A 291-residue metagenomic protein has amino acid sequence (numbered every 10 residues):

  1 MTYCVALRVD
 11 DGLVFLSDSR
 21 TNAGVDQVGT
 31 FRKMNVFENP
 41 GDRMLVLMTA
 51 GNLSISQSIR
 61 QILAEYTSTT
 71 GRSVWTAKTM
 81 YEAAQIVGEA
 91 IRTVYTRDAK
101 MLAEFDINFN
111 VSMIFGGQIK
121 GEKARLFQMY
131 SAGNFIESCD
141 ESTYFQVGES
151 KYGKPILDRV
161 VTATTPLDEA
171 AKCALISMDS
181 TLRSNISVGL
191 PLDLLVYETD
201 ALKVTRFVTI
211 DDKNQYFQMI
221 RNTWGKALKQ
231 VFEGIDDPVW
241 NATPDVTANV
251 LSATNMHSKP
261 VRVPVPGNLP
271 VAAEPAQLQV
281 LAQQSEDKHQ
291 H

Functional and structural regions predicted by a protein language model:
M1, L7-R8, V14, Q27-V28 (+5 more regions): Solvent-exposed alpha-helices and their adjacent loops that cap or buttress functional pockets in soluble metabolic
T2-R8, L13-F15, V111-Q118, R125-F127 (+1 more regions): Short beta-strand scaffold segments in enzyme catalytic cores
C4-K100, V147-T165, M219-H291: Conserved short S/T/G-enriched processing/targeting/catalytic segments and their helical context
V87-F127, N249: Active-site periphery "cap/insert" segments of enzyme catalytic domains
K120, A132-F135, R206, D211 (+2 more regions): Non-transmembrane, aqueous-exposed alpha-helical and coiled segments at domain scale
A124-A163, D168, K172-I176: Conserved mixed alpha/beta catalytic, RNA-binding, or beta-rich assembly cores of soluble enzyme, regulatory
M178-V188: Short arginine-rich
L195, T199-G234: A hydrophobic, small-residue-rich beta->alpha segment in the mid-to-C-terminal subdomain of diverse proteins
